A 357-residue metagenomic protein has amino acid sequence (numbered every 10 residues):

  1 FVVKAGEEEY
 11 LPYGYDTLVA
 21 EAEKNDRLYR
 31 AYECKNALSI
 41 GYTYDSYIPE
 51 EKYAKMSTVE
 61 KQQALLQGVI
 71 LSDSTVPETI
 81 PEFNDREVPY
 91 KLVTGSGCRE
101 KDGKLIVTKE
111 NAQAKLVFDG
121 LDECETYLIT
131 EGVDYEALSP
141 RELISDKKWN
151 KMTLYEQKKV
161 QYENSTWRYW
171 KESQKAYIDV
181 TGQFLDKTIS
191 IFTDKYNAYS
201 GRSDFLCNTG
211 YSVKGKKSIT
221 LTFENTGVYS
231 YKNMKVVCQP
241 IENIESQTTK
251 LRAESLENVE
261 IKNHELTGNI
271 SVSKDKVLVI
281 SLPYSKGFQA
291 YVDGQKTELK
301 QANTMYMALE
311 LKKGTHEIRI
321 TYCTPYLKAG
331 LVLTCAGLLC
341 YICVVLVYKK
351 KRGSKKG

Functional and structural regions predicted by a protein language model:
F1-E50, T58-Q63, Q67, L71-P89 (+4 more regions): A cross-kingdom signal targeting lumenal/periplasmic-facing segments of multi-pass membrane and secretory-pathway
E51-Y53, S57, P240, K262: Intrinsic-disorder/low-complexity, polar/charged segments
A54-K55, A64-L66, I318-T321: Short, solvent-exposed cationic patches
N84-G357: Active-site-proximal, structured, solvent-exposed surfaces of multi-pass membrane proteins that position macromolecular
